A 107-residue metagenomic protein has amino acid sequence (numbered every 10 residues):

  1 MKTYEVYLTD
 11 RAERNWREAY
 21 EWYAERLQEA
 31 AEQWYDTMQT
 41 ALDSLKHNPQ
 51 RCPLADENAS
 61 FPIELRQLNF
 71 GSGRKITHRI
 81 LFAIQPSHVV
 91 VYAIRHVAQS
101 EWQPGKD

Functional and structural regions predicted by a protein language model:
M1-Q67, W102-D107: Basic, Lys/Arg-enriched alpha-helical interface segments
F70-D107: Enriched for short, Lys/Arg-rich terminal
